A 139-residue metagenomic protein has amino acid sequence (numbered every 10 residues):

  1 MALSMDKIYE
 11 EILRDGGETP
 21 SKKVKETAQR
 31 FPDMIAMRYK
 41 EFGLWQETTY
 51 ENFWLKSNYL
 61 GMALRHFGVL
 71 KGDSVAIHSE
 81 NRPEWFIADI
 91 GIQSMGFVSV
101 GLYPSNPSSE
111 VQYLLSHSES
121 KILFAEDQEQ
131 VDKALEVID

Functional and structural regions predicted by a protein language model:
M1-P20: Flexible, non-catalytic linker and terminal segments flanking ANL/adenylate-forming cores
L13, G17, Q46, Y50 (+2 more regions): Flexible, glycine- and charge-enriched loops at secondary-structure boundaries
D15-M37, L55: A short N-terminal helical cap/helix-turn-helix that marks the beginning of AMP-binding/adenylate-forming
V24, A88, A134: Aromatic/hydrophobic pocket-lining residues that form π-stacking "cages" and hydrophobic walls in ligand
Q29, R65, Q93: Short polybasic/polar patches that bind polyanions
P32, P83, S99-G101: Proline-centered helix-kink/hinge sites
A36-I90, P107-Q112: Conserved AMP-binding/adenylate-forming core of the ANL superfamily
F67, S94-D139: Structural core segment of the AMP-binding/adenylate-forming
